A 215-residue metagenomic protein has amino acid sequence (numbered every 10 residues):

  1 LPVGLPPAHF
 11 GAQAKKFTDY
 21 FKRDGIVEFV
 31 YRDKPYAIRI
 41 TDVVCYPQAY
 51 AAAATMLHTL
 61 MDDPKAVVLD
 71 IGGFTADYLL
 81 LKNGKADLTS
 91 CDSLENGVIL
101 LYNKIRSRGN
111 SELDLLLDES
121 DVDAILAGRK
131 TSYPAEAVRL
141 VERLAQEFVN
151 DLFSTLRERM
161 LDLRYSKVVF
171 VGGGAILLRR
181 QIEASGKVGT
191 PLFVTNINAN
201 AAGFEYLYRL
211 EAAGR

Functional and structural regions predicted by a protein language model:
L1-A66, A86-L100, S120-R215: Nucleotide/phosphate-binding catalytic cleft detector across ATP-hydrolyzing and phosphate-transferring enzymes
L69: Phosphate-handling catalytic cores of nucleic-acid transaction enzymes
A76-L80: Short beta-strand scaffold segments in enzyme catalytic cores
K82-G84: Short loop/turn segments that connect beta-strands within beta-propeller blades
N103, S107-S111: Long, charge-rich alpha-helical interaction segments
L113-L115: Short, basic interhelical loop/turn and adjoining N-cap of the next helix at nucleic-acid- or acidic-partner-contacting
